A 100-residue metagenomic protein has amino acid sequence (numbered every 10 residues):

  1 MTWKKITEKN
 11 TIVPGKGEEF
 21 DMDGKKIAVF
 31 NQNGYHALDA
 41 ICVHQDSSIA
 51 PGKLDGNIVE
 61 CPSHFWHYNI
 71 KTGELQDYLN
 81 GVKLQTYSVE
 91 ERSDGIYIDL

Functional and structural regions predicted by a protein language model:
M1-G56, K83-L100: N-terminal pre-ligand scaffold of iron-sulfur
D21, N69-I70: Short, acidic, Ser/Thr-enriched surface-loop or helix-capping motifs
C42, C61-H64: Short cysteine clusters
S47, W66-H67: Flexible, glycine-rich terminal cap/loop adjacent to redox cofactors in electron-transfer oxidoreductases
P51, I70, Q76: Active-site-proximal flexible loops/turns
G56-P62, L75-L84: Short cysteine/histidine-rich metal-coordination sites, predominantly Zn2+-binding motifs
K71, Y78, D99: Residues that scaffold the ATP/ADP-binding catalytic core of kinase and kinase-like folds
